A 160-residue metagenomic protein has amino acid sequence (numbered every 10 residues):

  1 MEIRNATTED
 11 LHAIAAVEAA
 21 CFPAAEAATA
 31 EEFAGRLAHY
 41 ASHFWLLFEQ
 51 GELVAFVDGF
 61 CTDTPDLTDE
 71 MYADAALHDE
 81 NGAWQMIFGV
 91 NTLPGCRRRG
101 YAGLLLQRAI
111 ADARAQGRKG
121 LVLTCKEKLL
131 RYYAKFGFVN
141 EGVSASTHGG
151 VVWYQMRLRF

Functional and structural regions predicted by a protein language model:
M1-I14: A short beta-loop-alpha structural element at the N-terminal edge of CoA-dependent acyl/N-acetyltransferase catalytic
A16-A30: Helix-loop element at the rim of GNAT/NAT acetyltransferase active sites that forms part of the acceptor-substrate
F44-E49: Cytosolic beta-strand hydrophobic patch enriched in CBS
E52, F56-V90, R97, T147-W153: Conserved acyl-donor/pantetheine-binding loop and adjacent beta-alpha core of acyl/acetyltransferases and related
C61-T64, T124, A134, V139-Q155: Conserved catalytic-core motifs of GNAT/GCN5-like acyltransferases
L93, K126: Residue-level recognition of the GNAT/N-acetyltransferase active site
C96-R108: Conserved acetyl-CoA pyrophosphate-binding loop and the N-cap/start of the following alpha-helix in GNAT-like
L106, A111-C125: Conserved GNAT acetyl-CoA-binding A-motif
